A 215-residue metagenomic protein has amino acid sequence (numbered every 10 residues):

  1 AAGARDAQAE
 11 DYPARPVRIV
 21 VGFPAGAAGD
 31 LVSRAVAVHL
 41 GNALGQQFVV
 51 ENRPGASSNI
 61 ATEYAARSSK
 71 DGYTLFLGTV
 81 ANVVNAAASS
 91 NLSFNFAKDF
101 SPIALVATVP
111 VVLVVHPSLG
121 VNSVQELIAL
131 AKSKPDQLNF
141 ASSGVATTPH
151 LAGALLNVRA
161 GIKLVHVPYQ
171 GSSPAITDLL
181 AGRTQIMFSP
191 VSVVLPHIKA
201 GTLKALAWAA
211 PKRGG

Functional and structural regions predicted by a protein language model:
A1-A14, Q125: Short, low-complexity disordered leader/linker segments with a strong preference for bacterial N-terminal type II
I19-S33, G55-A56, S142-T148: Extracytoplasmic "Venus flytrap"
G29-G45, H150-V158: Short, polar/charged alpha-helical segment
Q46, S68-F76, K134-L138, A160-I162 (+2 more regions): Alpha-to-beta junction loops
N59-K70, L155-R159, S173-R183, S192-A200: Short helices/loops that flank or line small-molecule/ion binding pockets
R67-Y73, A87-P174, P211-K212: Hinge/capping helix and adjacent helix->loop/strand transition within the periplasmic-binding protein
L77-N82, S142, S172, S189-V194 (+1 more regions): Beta->alpha turn/N-cap motifs
T108, N122-S123, V194-G215: C-terminal lobe and pocket-closing loops of periplasmic/extracytoplasmic Venus-flytrap solute-binding proteins
